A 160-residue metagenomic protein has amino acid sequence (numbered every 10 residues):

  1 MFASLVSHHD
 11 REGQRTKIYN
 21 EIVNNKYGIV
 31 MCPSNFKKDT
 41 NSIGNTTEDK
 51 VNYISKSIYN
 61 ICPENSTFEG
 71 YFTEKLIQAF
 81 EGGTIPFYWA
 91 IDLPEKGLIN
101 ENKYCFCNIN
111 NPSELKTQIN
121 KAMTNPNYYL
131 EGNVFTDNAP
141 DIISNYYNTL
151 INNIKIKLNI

Functional and structural regions predicted by a protein language model:
M1-I29, N35-N65, E69-I160: Pol beta-like nucleotidyltransferase catalytic core
